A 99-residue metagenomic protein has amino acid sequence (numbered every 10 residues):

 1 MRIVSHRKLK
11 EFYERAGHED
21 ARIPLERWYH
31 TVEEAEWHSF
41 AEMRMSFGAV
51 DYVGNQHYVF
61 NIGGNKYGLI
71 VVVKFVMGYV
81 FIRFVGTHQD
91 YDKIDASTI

Functional and structural regions predicted by a protein language model:
M1-K66, K74-Y79, H88-I99: Basic, Lys/Arg-enriched alpha-helical interface segments
